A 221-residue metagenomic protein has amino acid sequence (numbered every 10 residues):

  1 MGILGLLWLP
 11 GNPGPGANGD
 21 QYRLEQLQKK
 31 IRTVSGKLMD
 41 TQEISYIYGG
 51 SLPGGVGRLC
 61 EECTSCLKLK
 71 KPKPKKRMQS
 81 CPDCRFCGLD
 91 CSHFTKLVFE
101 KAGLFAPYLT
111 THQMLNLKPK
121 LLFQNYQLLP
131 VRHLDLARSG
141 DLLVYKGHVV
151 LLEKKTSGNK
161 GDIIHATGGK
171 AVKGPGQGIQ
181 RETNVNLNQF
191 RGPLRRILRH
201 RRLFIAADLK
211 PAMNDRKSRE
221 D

Functional and structural regions predicted by a protein language model:
M1-G5: Hydrophobic membrane-insertion alpha-helices, especially the h-region of bacterial N-terminal signal peptides
L6-Y108, K146, M213-D221: N-terminal capping segments
K30, L104-Q180: ...with weaker cross-activation on analogous glycine-rich loops/strands in unrelated enzymes
G50, P119, T183: Solvent-exposed, flexible loop/coil residues
G178-D221: Low-complexity, Gly/Ser/Thr/Pro-rich intrinsically disordered linker/tail segments
